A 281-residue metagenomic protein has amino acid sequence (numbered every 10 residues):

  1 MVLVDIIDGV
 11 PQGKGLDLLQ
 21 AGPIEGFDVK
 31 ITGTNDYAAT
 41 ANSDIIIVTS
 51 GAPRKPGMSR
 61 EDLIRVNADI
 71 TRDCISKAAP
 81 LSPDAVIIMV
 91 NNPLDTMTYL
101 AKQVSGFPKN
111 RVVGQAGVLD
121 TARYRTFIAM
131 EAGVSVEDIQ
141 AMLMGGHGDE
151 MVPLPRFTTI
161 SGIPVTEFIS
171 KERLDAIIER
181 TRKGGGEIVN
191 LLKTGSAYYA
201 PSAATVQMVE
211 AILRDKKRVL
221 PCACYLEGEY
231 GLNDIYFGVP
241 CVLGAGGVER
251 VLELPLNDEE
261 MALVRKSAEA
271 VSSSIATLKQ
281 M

Functional and structural regions predicted by a protein language model:
V4-S43, S272-K279: Conserved N-terminal Rossmann-fold NAD(P) cofactor-binding segment
G15-Q20, T98, T126-I128: Short, well-ordered amphipathic alpha-helices
P23-V86: Rossmann-like NAD(P)-binding element
S59-R125: Rossmann-like NAD(P)(H) cofactor-binding subdomain of soluble oxidoreductases
S105-R111, D120-M281: C-terminal substrate-binding/catalytic lobe of Rossmann-fold NAD(P)-dependent dehydrogenases
